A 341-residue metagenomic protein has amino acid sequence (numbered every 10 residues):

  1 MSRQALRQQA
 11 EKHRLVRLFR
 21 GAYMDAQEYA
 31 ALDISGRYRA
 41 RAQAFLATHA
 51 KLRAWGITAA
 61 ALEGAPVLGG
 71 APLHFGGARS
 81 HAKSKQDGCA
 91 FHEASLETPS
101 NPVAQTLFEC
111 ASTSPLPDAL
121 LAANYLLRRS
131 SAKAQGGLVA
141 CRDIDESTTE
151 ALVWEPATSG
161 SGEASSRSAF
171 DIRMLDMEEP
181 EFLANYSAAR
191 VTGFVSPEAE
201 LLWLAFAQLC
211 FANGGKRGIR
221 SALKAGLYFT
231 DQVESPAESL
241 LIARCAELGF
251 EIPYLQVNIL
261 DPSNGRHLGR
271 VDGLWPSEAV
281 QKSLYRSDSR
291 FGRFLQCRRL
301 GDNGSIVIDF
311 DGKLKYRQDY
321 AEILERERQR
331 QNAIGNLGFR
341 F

Functional and structural regions predicted by a protein language model:
M1-I219: Short gly/ser-rich loop at a beta-strand->alpha-helix junction or flexible surface loop bordering the NTP-binding
C141-F341: Surface segments flanking catalytic/ligand-binding clefts of nucleic-acid enzymes
